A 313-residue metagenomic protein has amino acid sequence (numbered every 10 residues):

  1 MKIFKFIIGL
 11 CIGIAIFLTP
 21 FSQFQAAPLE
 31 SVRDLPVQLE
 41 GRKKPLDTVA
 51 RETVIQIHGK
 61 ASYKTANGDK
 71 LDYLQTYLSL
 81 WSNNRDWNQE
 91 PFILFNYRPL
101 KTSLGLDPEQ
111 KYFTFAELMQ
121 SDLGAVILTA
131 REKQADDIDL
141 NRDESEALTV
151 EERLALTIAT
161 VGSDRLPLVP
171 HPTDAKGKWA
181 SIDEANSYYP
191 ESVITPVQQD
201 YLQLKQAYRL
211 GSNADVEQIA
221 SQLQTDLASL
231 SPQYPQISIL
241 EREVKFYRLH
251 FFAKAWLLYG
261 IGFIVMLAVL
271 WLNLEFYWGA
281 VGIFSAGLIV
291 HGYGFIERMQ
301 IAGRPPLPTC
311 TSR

Functional and structural regions predicted by a protein language model:
K2, L18-K245: Soluble extramembrane regions of membrane proteins in the secretory/endomembrane system
K2-G9, F276-V281: Alpha-helical transmembrane segments and their helix-start/interface "positive-inside/aromatic belt" motifs in integral
F6-L18: Hydrophobic membrane-insertion alpha-helices, especially the h-region of bacterial N-terminal signal peptides
L10, E30-S31, R298-Q300: Short hydrophobic "helix-edge" motifs at membrane interfaces and signal-peptide entry regions
A15-Q23, L270, F295: Hydrophobic membrane-targeting alpha-helices
I237-R313: Core alpha-helical transmembrane segments of integral membrane proteins
